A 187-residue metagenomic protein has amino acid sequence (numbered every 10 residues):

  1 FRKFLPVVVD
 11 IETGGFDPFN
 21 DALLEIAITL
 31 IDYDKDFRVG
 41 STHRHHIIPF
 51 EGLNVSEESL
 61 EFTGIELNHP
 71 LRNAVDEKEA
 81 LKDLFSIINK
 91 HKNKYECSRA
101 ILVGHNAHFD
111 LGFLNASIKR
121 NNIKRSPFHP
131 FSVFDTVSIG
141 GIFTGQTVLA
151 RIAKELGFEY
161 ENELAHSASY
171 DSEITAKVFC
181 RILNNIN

Functional and structural regions predicted by a protein language model:
F1, F16, D21-L23, G112 (+2 more regions): Catalytic phosphate/metal-binding cores of nucleic-acid and nucleotide-processing enzymes, i.e., regions that mediate
F1-H105, L156: Conserved non-catalytic scaffold segment of RNase H-like nuclease domains
D10-E12, D110, D135, D171: Acidic active-site catalytic centers that drive phospho-/nucleotidyl reactions and related ester hydrolyses
L23-A27, K119-N122, S172: Glycine-rich, phosphate-binding/catalytic loops in enzymes
I47-T63, L67-P70, T136-S172: Active-site-proximal helix-loop-helix substrate-binding element of RNase H-like nuclease domains
I101-H108, G112-F113, S117-I118, A150-N187: Acidic, Mg2+-coordinating catalytic module of metal-dependent nucleases/exonucleases that use a two-metal-ion mechanism
P127-S138: Conserved beta-strand -> loop -> alpha-helix junction used to position metal-binding or nucleic-acid-contacting
